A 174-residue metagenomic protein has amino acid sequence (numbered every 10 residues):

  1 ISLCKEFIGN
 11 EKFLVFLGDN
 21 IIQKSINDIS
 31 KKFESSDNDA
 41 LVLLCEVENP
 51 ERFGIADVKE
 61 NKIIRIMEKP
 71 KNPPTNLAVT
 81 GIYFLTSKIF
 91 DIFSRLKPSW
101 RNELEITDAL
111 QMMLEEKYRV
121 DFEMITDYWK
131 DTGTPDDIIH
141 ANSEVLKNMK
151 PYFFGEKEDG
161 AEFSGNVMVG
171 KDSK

Functional and structural regions predicted by a protein language model:
I1-E60, S94: Conserved beta-loop-beta/alpha segment of the NTase-like Rossmann-fold superfamily that binds/positions NTPs
C45, V58, E68-K69, S87 (+2 more regions): Active-site donor-binding loop signature of nucleotide-sugar glycosyltransferases
E48-P50, T75-N76, G160: Short solvent-exposed loop/turn micro-motifs enriched in small/polar/acidic residues
R52, K62, N76-V79, E116-R119 (+1 more regions): A generic structural signal for well-ordered coil/turn residues at beta-strand boundaries that shape enzyme active-site
K59-L77: A short, charged helix-loop
I63-I64, F90-I92: Short helix-loop capping/hinge motifs at secondary-structure junctions, enriched in acidic/polar residues
T80-L85: Short glycine- and hydrophobic/aromatic-rich loop-to-beta-strand nucleating segment in the catalytic cores
S87-K88, S94-K174: Left-handed beta-helix
